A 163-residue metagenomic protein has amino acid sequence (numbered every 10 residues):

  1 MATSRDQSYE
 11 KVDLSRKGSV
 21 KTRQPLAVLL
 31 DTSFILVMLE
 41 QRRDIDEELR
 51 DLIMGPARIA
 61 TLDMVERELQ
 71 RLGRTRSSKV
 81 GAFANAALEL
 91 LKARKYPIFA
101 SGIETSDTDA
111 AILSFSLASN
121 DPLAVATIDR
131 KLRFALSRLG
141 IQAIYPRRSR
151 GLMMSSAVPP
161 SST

Functional and structural regions predicted by a protein language model:
A2-A93: Domain-level signal for Mg2+-assisted phosphodiester chemistry and nucleotide/NA-binding surfaces in nucleic-acid
R67-T163: Nuclease catalytic cores that cleave nucleic-acid phosphodiester bonds, predominantly acidic two-metal-ion
